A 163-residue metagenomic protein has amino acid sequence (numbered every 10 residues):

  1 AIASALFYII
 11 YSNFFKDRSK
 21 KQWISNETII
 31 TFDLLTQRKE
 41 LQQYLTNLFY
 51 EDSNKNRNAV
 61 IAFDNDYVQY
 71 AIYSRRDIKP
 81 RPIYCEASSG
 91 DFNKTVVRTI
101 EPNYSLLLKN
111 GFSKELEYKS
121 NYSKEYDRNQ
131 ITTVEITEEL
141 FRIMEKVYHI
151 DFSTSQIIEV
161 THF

Functional and structural regions predicted by a protein language model:
A1-F15: N-terminal signal-anchor transmembrane alpha helix of single-pass membrane proteins, serving as the membrane-anchoring
R18-F163: Structured alpha/beta or helical-core interaction and ligand-binding surfaces enriched in interleaved
